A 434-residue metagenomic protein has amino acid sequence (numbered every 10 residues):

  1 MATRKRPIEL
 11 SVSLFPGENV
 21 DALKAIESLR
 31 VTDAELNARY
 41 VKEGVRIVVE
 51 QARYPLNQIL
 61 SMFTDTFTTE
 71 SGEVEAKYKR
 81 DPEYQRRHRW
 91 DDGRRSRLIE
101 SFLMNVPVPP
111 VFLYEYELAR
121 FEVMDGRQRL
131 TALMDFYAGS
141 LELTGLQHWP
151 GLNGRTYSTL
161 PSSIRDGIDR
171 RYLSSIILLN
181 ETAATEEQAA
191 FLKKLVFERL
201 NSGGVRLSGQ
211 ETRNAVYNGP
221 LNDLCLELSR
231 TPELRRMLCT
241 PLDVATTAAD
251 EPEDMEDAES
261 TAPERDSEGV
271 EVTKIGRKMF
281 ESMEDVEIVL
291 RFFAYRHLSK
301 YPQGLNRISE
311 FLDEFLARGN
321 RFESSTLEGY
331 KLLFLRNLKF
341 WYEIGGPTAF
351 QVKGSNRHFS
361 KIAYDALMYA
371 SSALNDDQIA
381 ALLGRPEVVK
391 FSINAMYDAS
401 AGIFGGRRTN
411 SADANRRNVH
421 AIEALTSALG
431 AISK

Functional and structural regions predicted by a protein language model:
M1-Y54: N-terminal extension/subdomain marker
L23, L29, K42-N57, Q85-K300 (+2 more regions): Basic- and aromatic-enriched surface patches that contact anionic nucleotides/nucleic acids
A38-E73, L429-S433: N-terminal capping/interface segment
T69, V108, R206, I344-P347 (+1 more regions): A general structural signal for well-ordered secondary-structure junctions
V74-P82: A short, surface-exposed helix-loop junction/capping segment
E284-K434: C-terminal subdomains that position terminal phosphate/3'-OH groups for nucleotidyl transfer/ligation, primarily on
